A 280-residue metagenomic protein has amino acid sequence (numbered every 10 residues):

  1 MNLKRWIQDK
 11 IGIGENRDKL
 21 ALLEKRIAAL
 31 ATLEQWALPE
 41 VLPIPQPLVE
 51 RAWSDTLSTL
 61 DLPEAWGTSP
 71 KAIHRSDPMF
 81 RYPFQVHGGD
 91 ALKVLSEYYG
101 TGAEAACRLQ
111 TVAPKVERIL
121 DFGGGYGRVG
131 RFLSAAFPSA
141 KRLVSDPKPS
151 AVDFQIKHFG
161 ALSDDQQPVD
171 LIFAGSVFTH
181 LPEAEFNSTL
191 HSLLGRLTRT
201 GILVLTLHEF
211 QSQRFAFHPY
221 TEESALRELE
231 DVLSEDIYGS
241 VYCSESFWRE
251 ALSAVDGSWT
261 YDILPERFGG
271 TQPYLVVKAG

Functional and structural regions predicted by a protein language model:
M1-T59: Boundary detector for helix-to-coil junctions that initiate low-complexity/charged tails
L3-K4, N16-D18, K25, E117 (+3 more regions): Short, intrinsically disordered low-complexity segments
W36-R118, F122-S163, E183-E185, S192 (+1 more regions): Class I (Rossmann-like) S-adenosyl-L-methionine-dependent methyltransferase catalytic domain, capturing the SAM-binding
F173: A conserved beta-strand element that flanks and buttresses the S-adenosyl-L-methionine
S176-V177: Short catalytic micro-motifs in class I SAM-dependent methyltransferases
N187-R199: A short glycine-rich, Lys/Arg-flanked "PGG" loop and its adjoining helix->strand segment in the class I
